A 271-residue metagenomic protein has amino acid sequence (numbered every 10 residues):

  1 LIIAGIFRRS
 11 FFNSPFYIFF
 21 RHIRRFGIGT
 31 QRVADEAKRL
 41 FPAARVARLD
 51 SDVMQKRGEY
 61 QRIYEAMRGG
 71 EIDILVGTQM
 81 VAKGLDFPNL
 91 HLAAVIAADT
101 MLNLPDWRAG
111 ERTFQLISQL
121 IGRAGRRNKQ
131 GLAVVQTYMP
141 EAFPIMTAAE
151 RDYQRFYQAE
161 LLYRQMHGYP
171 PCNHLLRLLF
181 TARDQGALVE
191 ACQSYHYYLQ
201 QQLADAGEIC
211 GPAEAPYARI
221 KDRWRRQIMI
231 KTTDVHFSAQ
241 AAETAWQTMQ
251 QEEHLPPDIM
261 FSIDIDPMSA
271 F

Functional and structural regions predicted by a protein language model:
L1-V189, Q201, D205, A215-A218 (+3 more regions): Inter-lobe coupling/hinge segments of SF2-like helicase ATPases
A191-Y197, A239-M249: Short amphipathic alpha-helices in soluble, non-transmembrane regions that often serve as interface/regulatory elements
H196, Q227, T232: Acidic, two-metal ion nucleic-acid-processing modules in DNA metabolism proteins
L203-A215, P257-I265: Short beta-strand elements
K221-R223: C-terminal effector/interaction modules appended to NTPase cores
H254: Conserved beta/loop motifs at nucleotide-recognition and modification sites
I265-F271: Short, charged, intrinsically disordered terminal tails
